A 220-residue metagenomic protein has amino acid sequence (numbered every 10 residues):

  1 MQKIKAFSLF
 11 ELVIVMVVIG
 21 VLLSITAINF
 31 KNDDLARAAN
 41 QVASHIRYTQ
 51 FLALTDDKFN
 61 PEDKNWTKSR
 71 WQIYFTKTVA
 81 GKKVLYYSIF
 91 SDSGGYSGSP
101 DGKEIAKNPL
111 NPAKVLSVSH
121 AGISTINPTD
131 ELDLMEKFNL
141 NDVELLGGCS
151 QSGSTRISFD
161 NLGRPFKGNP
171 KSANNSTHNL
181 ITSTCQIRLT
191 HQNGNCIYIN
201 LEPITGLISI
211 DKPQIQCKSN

Functional and structural regions predicted by a protein language model:
M1-K31: N-terminal single-pass transmembrane signal-anchor helix
I4, K68, S154: Short coil/loop residues immediately preceding or within conserved phosphate-binding loops of NTP-utilizing enzyme
D34-N65: Membrane-proximal N-terminal amphipathic helix
A53-I89: Short, glycine/small-hydrophobic-rich surface segments
G94-N200, S209-N220: Intrinsically disordered, low-complexity regions enriched in Pro/Ser/Thr/Gly and acidic residues
I204-T205: Extended, compositionally biased alpha-helical segments that mediate assembly or anchoring
